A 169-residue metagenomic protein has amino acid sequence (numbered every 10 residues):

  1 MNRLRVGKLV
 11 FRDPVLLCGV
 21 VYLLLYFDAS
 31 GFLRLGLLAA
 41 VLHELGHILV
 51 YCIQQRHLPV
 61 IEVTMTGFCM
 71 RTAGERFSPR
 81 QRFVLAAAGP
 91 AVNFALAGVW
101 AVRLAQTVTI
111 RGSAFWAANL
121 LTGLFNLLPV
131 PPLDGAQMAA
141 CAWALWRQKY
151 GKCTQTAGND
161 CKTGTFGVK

Functional and structural regions predicted by a protein language model:
M1-K169: Hydrophobic transmembrane alpha-helices and their immediate loop junctions in multi-pass integral membrane proteins
